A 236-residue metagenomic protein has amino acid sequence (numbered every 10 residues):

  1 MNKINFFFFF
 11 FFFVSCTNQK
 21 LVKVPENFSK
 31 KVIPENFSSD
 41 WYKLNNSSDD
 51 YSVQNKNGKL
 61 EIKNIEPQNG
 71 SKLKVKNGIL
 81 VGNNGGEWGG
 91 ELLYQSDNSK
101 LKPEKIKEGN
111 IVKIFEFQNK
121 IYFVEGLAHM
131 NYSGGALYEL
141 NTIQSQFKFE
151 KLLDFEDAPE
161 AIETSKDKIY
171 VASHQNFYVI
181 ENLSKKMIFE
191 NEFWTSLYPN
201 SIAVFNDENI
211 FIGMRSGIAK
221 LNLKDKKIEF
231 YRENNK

Functional and structural regions predicted by a protein language model:
I4-V14: Sec-dependent N-terminal signal peptides
C16-N69, R232-K236: Sequence/structural signature of beta-propeller modules and their immediately flanking N-terminal secretory/stalk
K31-D40, N64-K76, K107-Q118, D154-K166 (+2 more regions): Repeated scaffold domains used in trafficking and secretory/extracellular systems, primarily beta-propellers
L60-I65, S99-I106, Q146-L153, K186-F193 (+1 more regions): A short beta-strand motif characteristic of beta-propeller blades
N77-G86, V124-G135: Short, conserved, GDST-rich strand-edge loop motifs in beta-rich repeat architectures
I79-V81, K120-F123, K168-V171, N209-I212: Conserved beta-propeller blade signature
E87-L93, M130-E139, N176-E181, G217-L223: Structural motif
Q95-S99, N141-S145, E181-K185, N222-K226: Short loop/turn segments that connect beta-strands within beta-propeller blades
